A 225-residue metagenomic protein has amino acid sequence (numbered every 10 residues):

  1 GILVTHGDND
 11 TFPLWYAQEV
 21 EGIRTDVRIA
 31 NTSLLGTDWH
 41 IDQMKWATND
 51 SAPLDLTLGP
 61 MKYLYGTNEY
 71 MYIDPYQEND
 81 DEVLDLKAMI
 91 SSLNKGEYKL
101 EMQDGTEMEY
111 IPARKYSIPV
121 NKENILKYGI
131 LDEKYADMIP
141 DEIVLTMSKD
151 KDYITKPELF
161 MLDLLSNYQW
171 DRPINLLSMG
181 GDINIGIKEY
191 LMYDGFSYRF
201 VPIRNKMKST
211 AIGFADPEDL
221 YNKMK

Functional and structural regions predicted by a protein language model:
G1, A17-K225: ER/secretory pathway lumenal C-terminal domains and tails of membrane proteins involved in glycoprotein biogenesis
F12-Y16: Phosphate- and divalent-cation-binding pockets in alpha/beta enzyme and binding domains that engage nucleotide-derived
